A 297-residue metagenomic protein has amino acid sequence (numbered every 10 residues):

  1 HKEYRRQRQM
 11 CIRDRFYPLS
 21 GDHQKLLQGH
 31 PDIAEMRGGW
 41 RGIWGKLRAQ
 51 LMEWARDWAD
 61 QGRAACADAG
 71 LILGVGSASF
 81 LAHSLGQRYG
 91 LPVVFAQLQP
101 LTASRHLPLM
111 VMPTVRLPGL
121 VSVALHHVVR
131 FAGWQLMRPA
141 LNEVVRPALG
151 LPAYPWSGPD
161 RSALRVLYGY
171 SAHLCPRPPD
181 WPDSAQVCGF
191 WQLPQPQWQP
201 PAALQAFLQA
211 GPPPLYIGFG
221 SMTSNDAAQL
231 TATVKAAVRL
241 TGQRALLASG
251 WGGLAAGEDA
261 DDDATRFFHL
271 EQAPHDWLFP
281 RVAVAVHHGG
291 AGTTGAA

Functional and structural regions predicted by a protein language model:
H1, Q97, Y168-Y170, F219 (+2 more regions): Short beta-strand/turn micro-motifs composed of small residues that flank or help shape donor/cofactor-binding pockets
K2, S84-L85, A237, W277 (+1 more regions): Hydrophobic/aromatic ligand-binding patch that stacks against planar heteroaromatic rings of cofactors or nucleotides
K2-R8, I12: Single conserved hydrophobic/aromatic residue that forms the stacking wall/gate of nucleotide- or nucleobase-binding
R5-Q7, G62, A82, V234 (+1 more regions): Aromatic/hydrophobic pocket-lining residues that form π-stacking "cages" and hydrophobic walls in ligand
R8, A69, V282: An anion/phosphate-binding loop that grips the pyrophosphate of nucleotide cofactors and donors
R15-P214, S221, D226-A232, R239-Q243 (+1 more regions): Nucleotide-sugar-dependent glycosyltransferase catalytic domains
I72-G74, L270-A297: A donor-sugar binding/catalytic signature common to diverse glycosyltransferases and related nucleotide-sugar
G242, S249-P274: Nucleotide-activated donor-binding/catalytic signature segment of Leloir-type glycosyltransferases, i.e., the conserved
